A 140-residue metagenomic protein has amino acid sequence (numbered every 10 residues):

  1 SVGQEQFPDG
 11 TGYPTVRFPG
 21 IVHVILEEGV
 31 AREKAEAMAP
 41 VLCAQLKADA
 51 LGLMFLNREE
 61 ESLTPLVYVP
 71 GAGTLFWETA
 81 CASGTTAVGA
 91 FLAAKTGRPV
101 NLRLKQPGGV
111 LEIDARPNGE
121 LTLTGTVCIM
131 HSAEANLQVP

Functional and structural regions predicted by a protein language model:
S1-T79, A87-P140: Active-site proximal loop and beta-alpha junction motif in alpha/beta enzyme cores
A82: Metal/cofactor- and membrane transport-associated sequence elements
